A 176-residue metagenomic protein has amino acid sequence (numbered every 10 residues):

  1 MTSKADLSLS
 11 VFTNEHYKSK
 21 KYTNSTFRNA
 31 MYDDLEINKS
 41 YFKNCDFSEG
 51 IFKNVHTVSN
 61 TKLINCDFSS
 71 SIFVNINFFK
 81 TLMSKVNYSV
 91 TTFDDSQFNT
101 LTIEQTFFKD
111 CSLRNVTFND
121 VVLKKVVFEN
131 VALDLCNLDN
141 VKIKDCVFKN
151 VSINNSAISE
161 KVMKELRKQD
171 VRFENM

Functional and structural regions predicted by a protein language model:
M1-M176: Tandem repeat scaffolds
